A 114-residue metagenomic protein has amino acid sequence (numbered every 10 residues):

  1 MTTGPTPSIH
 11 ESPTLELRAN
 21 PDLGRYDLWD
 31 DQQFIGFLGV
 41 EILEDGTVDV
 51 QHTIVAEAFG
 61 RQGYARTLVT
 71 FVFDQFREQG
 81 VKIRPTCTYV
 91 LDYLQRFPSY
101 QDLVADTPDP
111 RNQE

Functional and structural regions predicted by a protein language model:
M1-A58, Q75-Q79, R96, D109-E114: Non-catalytic substrate-recognition and accessory regions of acyl/acetyltransferase enzymes
F59, G63-L68: Conserved acetyl-CoA pyrophosphate-binding loop and the N-cap/start of the following alpha-helix in GNAT-like
T67-K82: Conserved acyl-CoA
I83-T88: Catalytic nucleophile loop
L91: Metal-centered catalytic cores of metalloenzymes
Q101-V104: Short, hinge-like loop/turn segments at secondary-structure boundaries
